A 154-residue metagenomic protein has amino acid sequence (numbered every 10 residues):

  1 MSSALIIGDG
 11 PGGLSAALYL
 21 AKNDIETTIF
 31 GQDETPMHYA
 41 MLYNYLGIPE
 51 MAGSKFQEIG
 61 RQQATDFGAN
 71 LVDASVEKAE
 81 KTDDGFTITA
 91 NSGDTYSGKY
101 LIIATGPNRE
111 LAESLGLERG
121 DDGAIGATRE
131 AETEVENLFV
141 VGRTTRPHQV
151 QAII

Functional and structural regions predicted by a protein language model:
S2-K55: Beta1-alpha1 glycine-rich phosphate/pyrophosphate-binding loop at the start of Rossmann-like nucleotide-binding domains
L5-I7, T95-P107: Short hydrophobic core segments
S15, Y19-L20, L101, L111 (+1 more regions): Hydrophobic/aromatic ligand-binding patch that stacks against planar heteroaromatic rings of cofactors or nucleotides
E26, N70, E118: Residue-level detector of anion-binding/catalytic polar loops
H38-S92: N-terminal Rossmann-like dinucleotide/flavin-binding domain of flavoprotein oxidoreductases that bind FAD/FMN
N108-R146: FAD-site-proximal beta/loop scaffold in flavoenzymes
R146-I154: Short, glycine-/small-residue-rich phosphate/pyrophosphate-handling segment
